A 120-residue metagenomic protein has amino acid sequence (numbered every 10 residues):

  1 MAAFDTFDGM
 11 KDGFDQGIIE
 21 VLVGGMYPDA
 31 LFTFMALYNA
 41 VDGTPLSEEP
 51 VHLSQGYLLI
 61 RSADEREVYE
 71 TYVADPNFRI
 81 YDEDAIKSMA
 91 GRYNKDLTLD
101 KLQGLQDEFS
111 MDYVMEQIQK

Functional and structural regions predicted by a protein language model:
M1-I18, P28: Venus flytrap/periplasmic-binding-protein-like
K11, L31-F34, Y38: Extracytoplasmic/secreted envelope proteins and their assembly/folding machinery, especially bacterial periplasmic
G13, L31, E70-Y72: Generic alpha-helix signal with a bias toward terminal, lower-confidence helices and secondary-structure junctions
G24-G25: Short, glycine-/small-residue-rich phosphate/pyrophosphate-handling segment
A36-K120: Hinge/cleft segment of the Venus flytrap/periplasmic-binding protein
